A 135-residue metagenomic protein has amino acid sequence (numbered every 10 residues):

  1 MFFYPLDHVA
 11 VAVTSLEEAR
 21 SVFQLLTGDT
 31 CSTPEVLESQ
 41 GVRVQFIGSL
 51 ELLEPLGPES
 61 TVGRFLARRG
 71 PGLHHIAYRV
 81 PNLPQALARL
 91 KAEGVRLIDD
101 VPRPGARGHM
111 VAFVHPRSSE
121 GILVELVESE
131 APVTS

Functional and structural regions predicted by a protein language model:
M1, D7, A19, Q24 (+4 more regions): A cross-kingdom feature marking solvent-exposed beta-strand/loop segments within repeated, beta-rich binding/scaffold
M1-F2, R43-G48, E54, Y78 (+1 more regions): Vicinal oxygen chelate
L6-T14, V44-G48, G63-R89: Vicinal oxygen chelate
L16-E17, E59, L83, E120: Alpha-helix N-cap/helix-start and coil->helix boundary motif
